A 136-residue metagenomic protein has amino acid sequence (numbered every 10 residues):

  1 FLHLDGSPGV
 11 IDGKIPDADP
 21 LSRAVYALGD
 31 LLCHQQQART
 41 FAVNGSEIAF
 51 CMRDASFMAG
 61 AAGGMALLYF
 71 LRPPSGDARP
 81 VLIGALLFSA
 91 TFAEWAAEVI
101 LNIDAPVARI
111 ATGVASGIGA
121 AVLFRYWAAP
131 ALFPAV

Functional and structural regions predicted by a protein language model:
F1-A49: Extracytosolic (periplasmic/ER-lumenal) interhelical loops and adjacent juxtamembrane/interface segments of multi-pass
G29-L31, A90, L101: Long, compositionally biased stretches
E47, P74, E98-A108: Membrane-interface helix caps and helix-loop-helix hairpins in membrane proteins
E47-G63, V107-I118: Membrane-interface loop-to-helix entry segments
A55-P74, G119-A128: Membrane-interfacial alpha-helical segments at the cytosolic side of multi-pass membrane proteins
A61-G64, G76-V99: Small-polar-interrupted transmembrane alpha-helices in polytopic inner-membrane proteins
F92, I100-I103, R109, G117-V122: Intrinsically disordered, flexible peripheral segments
Y126-V136: Terminal transmembrane helical module of multi-pass membrane proteins
